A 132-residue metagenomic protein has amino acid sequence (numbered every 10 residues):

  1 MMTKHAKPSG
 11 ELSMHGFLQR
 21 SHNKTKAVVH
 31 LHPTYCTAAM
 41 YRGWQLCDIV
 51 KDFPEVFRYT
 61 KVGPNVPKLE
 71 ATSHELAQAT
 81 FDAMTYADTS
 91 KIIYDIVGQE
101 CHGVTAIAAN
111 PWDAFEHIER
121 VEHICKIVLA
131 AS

Functional and structural regions predicted by a protein language model:
M1-S132: Glycine-rich flexible loops
